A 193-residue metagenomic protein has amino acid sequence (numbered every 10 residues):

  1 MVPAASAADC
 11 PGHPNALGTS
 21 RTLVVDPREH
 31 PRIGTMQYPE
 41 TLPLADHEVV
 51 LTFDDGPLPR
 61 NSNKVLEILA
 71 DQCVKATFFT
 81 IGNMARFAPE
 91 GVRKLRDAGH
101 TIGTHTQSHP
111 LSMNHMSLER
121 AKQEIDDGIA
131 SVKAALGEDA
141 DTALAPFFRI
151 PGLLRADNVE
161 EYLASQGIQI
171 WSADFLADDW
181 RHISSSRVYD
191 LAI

Functional and structural regions predicted by a protein language model:
A4-A8: Boundary at the C-terminal end of the N-terminal hydrophobic targeting segment
G12, A16-R120, D127-E138, A143-A145: Active-site beta->alpha N-cap acidic-glycine motif
N61, P110-E138, G152-I193: Alpha-helical scaffold elements lining the catalytic groove of polysaccharide deacetylases
P146-P151: Extended hydrophobic secondary-structure segments that form protein cores and membrane-embedded regions
